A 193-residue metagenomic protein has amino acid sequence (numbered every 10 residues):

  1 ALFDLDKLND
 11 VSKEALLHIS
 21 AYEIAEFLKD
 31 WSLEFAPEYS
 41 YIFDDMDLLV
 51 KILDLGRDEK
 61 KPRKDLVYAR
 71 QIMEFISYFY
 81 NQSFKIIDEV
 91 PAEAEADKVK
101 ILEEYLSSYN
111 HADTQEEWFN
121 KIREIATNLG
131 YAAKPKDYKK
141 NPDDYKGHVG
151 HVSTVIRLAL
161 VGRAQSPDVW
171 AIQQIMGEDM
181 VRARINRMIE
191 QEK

Functional and structural regions predicted by a protein language model:
A1-D47, R157-L158, I172-K193: Non-catalytic terminal extensions that flank enzyme cores
L2-V11, D97-I101, A164-Q165: Short acidic (Asp/Glu) and glycine-rich catalytic loops that position anionic groups and cofactors
L5, A25, A69-I72, I76 (+4 more regions): Short runs of predominantly hydrophobic/aromatic residues within well-ordered alpha helices that form helix-helix
D6, D10, D58-K61, Y138 (+2 more regions): Generic, low-specificity signal for short hydrophobic/alpha-helical stretches with a mild N-terminal bias, encompassing
D10-E14, E74-N81, T154-V161: Short, hydrophobic/amphipathic alpha-helical patches that form generic packing surfaces within helical domains
V11, V50, V67, I86 (+6 more regions): Extended aliphatic helical segments
S20-Y145: Small-residue-rich helix-loop
T127-K193: Charged substrate- and nucleic-acid-binding regions of tRNA-handling and nucleotidyl-transfer enzymes, centered on
